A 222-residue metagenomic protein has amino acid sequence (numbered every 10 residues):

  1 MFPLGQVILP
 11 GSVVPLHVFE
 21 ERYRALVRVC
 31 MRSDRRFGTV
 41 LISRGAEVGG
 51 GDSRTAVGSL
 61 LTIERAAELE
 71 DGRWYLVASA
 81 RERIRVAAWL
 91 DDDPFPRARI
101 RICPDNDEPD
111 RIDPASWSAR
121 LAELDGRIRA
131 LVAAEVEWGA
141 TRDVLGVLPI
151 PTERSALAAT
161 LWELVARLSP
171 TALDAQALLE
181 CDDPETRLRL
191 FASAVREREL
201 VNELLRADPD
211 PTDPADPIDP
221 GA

Functional and structural regions predicted by a protein language model:
M1-A222: N-terminal low-complexity, acidic/polar interaction/targeting segments
